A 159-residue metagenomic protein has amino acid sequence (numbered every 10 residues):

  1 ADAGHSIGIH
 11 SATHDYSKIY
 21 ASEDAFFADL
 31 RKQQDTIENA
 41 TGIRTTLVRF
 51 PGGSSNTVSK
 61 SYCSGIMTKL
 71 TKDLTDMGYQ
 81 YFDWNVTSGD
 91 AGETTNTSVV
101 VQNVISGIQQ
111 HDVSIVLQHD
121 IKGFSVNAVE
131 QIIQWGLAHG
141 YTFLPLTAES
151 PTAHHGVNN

Functional and structural regions predicted by a protein language model:
A1: Aromatic-lined substrate-binding rim segments of carbohydrate-active enzymes
H5: Short, conserved active-site loop motifs that form the nucleotide-linked donor/cofactor pocket
G8, T13-T142, A148-P151, H155-N158: Catalytic domains of cell-wall/extracellular-matrix polysaccharide-remodeling enzymes, centered on de-N-acetylation
